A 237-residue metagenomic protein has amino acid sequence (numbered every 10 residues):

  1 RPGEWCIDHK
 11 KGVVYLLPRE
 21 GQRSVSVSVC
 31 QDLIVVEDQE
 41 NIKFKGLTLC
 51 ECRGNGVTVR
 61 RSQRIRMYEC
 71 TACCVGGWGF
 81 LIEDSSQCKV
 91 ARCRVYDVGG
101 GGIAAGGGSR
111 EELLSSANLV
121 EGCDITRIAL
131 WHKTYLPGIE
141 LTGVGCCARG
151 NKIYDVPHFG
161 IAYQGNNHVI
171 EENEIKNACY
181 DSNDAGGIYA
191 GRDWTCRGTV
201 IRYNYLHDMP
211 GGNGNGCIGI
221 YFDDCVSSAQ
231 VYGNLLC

Functional and structural regions predicted by a protein language model:
R1-R61, R66, C73, G79-L81: Extracellular polysaccharide-degrading/modifying enzymes targeting complex plant/algal/animal polysaccharides
W5-I7, I139, L236: A structural signal for short hydrophobic beta-strand segments in well-ordered beta-sheet cores
Y15, E140, G160-A162, I201 (+1 more regions): Structured core elements
V27-E37, C52-N55, V59, P137-L141 (+3 more regions): Right-handed parallel beta-helix
E40-E51, Q63-G76, S86-G100, L114-A129 (+4 more regions): Right-handed parallel beta-helix
R53-T58, G76-E83, G99-A105, A129-P137 (+3 more regions): Short glycine/acidic-rich loop motifs that flank beta-strands on beta-rich extracellular proteins
G107-S109: Asp-box/WD-like beta-propeller blade repeats and closely related beta-sheet repeat scaffolds
